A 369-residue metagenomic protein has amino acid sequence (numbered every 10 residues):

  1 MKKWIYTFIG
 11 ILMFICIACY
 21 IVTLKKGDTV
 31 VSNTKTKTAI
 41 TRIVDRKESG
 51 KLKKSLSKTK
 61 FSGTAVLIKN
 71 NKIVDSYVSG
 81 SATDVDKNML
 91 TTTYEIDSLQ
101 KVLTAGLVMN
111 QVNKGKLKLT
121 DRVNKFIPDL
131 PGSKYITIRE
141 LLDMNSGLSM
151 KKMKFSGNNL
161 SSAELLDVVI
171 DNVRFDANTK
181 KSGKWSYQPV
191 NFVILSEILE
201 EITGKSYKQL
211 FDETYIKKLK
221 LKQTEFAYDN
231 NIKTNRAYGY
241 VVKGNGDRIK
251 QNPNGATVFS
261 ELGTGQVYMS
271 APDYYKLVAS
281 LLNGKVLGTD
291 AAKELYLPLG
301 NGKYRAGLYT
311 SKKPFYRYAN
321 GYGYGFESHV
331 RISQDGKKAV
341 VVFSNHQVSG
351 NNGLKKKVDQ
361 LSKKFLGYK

Functional and structural regions predicted by a protein language model:
K2-Y6, F14-K69, I73-Y77, A256-K369: Catalytic loop of the DD-peptidase/beta-lactamase superfamily, centered on the K-T-G motif and neighboring
T59-F61, V85-E140, N178-Y187, L262-G265 (+2 more regions): Short active-site loop at a secondary-structure junction that contains or immediately precedes the catalytic residue(s)
I68-T83, N159-V168, G246: Short alpha-helical hairpin
N70-K72, D84, S146-G147, N231 (+1 more regions): Solvent-exposed coil/turn segments that connect beta secondary-structure elements in extracytoplasmic/periplasmic
I96, Q100, T104, N191 (+5 more regions): Hydrophobic (often cysteine-bearing) scaffold residues that line and stabilize catalytic clefts of nucleotide/cofactor
I136-Y316, N320-Y322: Short, surface-exposed loop or secondary-structure junction motifs that flank catalytic or metal-binding residues
